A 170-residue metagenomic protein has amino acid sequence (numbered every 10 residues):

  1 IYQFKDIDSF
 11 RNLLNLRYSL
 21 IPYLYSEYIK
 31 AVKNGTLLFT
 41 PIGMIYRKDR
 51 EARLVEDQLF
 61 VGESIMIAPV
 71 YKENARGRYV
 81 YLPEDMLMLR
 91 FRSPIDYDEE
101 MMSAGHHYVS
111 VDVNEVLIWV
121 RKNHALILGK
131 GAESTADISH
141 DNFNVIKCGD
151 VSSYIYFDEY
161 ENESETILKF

Functional and structural regions predicted by a protein language model:
I1-F170: Catalytic core of carbohydrate-active enzymes
